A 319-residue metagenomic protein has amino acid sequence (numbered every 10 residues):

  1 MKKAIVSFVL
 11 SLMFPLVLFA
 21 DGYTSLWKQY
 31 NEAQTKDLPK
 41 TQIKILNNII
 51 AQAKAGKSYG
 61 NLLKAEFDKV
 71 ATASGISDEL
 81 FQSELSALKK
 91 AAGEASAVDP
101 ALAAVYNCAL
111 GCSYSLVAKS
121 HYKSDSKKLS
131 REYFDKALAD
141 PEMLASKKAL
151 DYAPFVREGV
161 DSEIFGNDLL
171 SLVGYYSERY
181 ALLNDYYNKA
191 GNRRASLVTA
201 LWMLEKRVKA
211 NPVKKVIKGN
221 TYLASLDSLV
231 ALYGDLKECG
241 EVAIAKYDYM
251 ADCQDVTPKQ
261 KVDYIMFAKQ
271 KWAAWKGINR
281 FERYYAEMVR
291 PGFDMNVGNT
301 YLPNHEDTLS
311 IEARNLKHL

Functional and structural regions predicted by a protein language model:
M1-A4: Positively charged n-region of N-terminal signal peptides that target proteins for export
S7-V17: Bacterial N-terminal signal peptides
G22-L319: Extracytoplasmic/secretory-pathway proteins
